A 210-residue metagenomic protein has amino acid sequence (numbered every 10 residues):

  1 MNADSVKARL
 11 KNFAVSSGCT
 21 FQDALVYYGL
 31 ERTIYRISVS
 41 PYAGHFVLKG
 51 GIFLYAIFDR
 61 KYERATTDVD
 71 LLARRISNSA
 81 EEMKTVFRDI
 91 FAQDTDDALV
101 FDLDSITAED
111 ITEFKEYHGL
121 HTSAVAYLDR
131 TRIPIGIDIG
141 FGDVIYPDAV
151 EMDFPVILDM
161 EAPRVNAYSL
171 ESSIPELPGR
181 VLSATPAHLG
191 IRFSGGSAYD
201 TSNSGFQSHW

Functional and structural regions predicted by a protein language model:
M1-W210: Compositionally biased terminal segments of proteins
